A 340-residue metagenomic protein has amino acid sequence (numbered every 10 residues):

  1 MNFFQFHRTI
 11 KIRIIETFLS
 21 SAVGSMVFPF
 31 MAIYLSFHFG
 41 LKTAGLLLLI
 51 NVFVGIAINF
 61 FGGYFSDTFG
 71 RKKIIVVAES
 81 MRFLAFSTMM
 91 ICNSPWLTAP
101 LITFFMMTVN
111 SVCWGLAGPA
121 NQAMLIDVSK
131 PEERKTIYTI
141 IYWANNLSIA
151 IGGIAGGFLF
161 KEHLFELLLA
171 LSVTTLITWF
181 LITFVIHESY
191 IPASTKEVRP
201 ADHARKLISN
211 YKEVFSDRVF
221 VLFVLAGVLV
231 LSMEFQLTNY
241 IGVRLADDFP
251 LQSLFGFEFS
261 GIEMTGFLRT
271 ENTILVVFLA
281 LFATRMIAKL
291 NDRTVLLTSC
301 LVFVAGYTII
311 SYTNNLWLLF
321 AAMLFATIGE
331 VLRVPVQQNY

Functional and structural regions predicted by a protein language model:
M1-H7, S189-F223: Juxtamembrane intracellular "pre-TM" segments in multi-pass secondary transporters
N2-F53, V221-L222, A226, V230-L254: Helix-loop boundary and gating motifs at the non-cytosolic
F18, T98-L116, L318-L332: Hydrophobic core of transmembrane alpha-helices in multi-pass small-molecule transporters, especially MFS/SLC-type
V52-F60, I149-A150, T273-L281: Residue-level signature of mid-helix packing/kink "hotspots" within the transmembrane helices of 12-pass Major
A57-S94: Conserved MFS/SLC helix-loop-helix module at the cytosolic interface between two early adjacent transmembrane helices
I58-R71, F278-D292: Helix-to-loop junctions at the C-terminal end of transmembrane segments in multipass secondary transporters
S80-L97, V302-N314: C-terminal ends and interior cores of transmembrane alpha-helices in multi-pass membrane transporters/permeases
M106-N145: Cytoplasmic helix-loop-helix junction between adjacent transmembrane helices in 12-TM secondary transporters
